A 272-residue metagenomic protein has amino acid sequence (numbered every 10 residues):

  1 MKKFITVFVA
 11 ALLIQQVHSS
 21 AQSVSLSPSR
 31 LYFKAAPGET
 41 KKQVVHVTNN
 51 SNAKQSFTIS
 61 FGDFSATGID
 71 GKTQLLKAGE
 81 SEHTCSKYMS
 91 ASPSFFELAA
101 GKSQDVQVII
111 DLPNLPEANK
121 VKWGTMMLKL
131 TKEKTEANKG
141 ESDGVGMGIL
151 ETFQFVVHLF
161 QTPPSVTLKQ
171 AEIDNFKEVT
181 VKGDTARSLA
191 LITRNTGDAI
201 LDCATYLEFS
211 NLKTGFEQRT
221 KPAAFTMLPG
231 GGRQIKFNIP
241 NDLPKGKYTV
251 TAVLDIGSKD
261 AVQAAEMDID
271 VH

Functional and structural regions predicted by a protein language model:
F4-Q15: Sec-dependent N-terminal signal peptides
A21-Q55, F95, A171-A186: Beta-sheet-dominated interaction scaffolds and their linkers
S25-S27, K54-V108, A204-L207, N211-E217: Surface-exposed binding patches on compact interaction domains or structured appendages
S27, G38-V44, Q104-V106, E117-T125 (+1 more regions): Short, solvent-exposed loop/turn segments enriched in Ser/Thr/Gly
L31-F33, S92-L98, K221-M227, N238-P240 (+2 more regions): Beta-strand-rich interaction surfaces with strong enrichment in secreted/lumenal proteins
K41-Q43, F96-I109, G230-F237: Short Pro-Gly-centered flexible turn/kink motifs
V44-T48, S188-T196, N238: Short edge beta-strand/loop segments characteristic of extracellular beta-sandwich folds
A53-A66, D111-Q161, L243-H272: Terminal connector regions
